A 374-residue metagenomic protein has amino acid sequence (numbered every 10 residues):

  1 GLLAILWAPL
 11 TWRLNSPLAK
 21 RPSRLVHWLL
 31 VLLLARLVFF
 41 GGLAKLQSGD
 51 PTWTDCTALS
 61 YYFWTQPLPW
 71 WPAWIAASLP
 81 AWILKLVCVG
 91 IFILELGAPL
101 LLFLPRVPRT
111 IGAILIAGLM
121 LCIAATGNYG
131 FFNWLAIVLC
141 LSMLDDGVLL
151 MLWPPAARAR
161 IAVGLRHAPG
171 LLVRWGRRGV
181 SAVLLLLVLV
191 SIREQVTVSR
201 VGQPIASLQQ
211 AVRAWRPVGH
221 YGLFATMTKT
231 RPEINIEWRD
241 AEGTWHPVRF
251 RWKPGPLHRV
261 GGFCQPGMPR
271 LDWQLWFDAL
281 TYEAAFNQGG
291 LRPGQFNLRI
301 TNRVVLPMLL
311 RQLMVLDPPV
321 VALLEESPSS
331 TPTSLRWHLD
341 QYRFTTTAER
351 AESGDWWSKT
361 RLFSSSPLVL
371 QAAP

Functional and structural regions predicted by a protein language model:
G1-P374: Alpha-helical membrane-anchoring segments
